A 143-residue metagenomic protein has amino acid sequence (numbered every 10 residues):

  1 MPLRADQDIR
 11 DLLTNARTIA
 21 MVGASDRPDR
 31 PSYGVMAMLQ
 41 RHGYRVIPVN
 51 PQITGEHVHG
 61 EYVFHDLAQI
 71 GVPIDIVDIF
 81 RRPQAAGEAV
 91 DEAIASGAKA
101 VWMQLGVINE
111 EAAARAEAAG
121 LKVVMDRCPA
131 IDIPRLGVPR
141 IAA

Functional and structural regions predicted by a protein language model:
M1-V72, P83, G87-A143: Structural/interface elements that position substrates and couple domains in central-metabolism enzymes
V77: Gly/Thr-rich phosphate-binding loop signature of adenosyl cofactor/nucleotide-binding cores
